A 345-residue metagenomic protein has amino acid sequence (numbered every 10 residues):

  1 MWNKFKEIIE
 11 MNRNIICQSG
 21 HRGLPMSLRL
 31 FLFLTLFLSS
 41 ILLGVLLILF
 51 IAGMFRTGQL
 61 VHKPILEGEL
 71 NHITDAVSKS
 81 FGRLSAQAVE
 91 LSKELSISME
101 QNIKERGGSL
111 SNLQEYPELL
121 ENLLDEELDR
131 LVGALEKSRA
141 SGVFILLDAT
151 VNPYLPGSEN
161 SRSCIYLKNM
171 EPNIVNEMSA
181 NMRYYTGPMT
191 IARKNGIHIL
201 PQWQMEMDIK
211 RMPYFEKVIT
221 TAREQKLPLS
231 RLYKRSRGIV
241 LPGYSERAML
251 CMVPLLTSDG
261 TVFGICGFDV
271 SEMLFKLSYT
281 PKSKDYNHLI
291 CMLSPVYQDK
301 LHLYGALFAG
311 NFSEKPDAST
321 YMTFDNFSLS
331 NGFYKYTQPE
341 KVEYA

Functional and structural regions predicted by a protein language model:
M1-L28: Non-catalytic regulatory/interaction regions at protein termini and inter-domain linkers
W2-E10, P242, V253-V262, T337-A345: Extracytoplasmic
G20-E121, E126, R139-S141: Juxtamembrane extracytoplasmic/periplasmic/luminal helical "stalk" adjacent to the first N-terminal
S96, L128-S138, P242, T280-D285: Short regulatory alpha-helical segment in sensory/regulatory domains of signaling proteins that mediates
D125-L155, M292-P316: Extracytoplasmic ligand-binding sensor domains of the Cache superfamily
L147-I199, P295-K300: GAF sensory/regulatory domain recognition with acknowledged cross-activation on helical regulatory dimers
R183-G267: Extracytoplasmic/periplasmic ligand-binding sensor regions of membrane-associated signaling proteins
E272-A345: Intrinsic low-complexity, intrinsically disordered coil/linker regions enriched in small/polar and charged residues
